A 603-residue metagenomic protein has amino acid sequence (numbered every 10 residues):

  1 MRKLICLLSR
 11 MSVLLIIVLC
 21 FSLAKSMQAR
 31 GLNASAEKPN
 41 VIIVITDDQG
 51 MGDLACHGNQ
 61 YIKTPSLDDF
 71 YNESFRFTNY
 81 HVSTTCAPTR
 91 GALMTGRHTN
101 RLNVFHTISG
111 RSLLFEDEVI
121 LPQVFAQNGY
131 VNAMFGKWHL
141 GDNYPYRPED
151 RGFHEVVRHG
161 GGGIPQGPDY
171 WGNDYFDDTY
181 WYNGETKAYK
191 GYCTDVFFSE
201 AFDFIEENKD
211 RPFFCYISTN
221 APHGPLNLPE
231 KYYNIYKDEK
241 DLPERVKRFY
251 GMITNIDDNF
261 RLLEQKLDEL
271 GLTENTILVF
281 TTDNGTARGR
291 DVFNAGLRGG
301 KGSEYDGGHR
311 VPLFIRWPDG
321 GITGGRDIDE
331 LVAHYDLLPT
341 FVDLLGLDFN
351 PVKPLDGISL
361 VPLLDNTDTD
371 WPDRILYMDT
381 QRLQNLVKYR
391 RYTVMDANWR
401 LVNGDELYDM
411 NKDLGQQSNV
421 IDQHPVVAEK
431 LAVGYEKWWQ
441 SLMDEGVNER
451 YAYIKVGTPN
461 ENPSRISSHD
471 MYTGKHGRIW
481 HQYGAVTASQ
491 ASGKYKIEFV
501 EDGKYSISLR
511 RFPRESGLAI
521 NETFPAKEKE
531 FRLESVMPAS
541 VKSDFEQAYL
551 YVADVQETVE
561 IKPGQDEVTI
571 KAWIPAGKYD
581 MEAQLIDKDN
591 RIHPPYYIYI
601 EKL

Functional and structural regions predicted by a protein language model:
R2-V13: Bacterial N-terminal signal peptides that target proteins for export
K3, L23-N403, M410-Q440, E445-V447 (+3 more regions): Formylglycine-dependent sulfatase
M11-S22: Bacterial N-terminal signal peptides
R30-P39, T46, G50-M51, R76 (+2 more regions): Long, internal low-complexity/basic segments
